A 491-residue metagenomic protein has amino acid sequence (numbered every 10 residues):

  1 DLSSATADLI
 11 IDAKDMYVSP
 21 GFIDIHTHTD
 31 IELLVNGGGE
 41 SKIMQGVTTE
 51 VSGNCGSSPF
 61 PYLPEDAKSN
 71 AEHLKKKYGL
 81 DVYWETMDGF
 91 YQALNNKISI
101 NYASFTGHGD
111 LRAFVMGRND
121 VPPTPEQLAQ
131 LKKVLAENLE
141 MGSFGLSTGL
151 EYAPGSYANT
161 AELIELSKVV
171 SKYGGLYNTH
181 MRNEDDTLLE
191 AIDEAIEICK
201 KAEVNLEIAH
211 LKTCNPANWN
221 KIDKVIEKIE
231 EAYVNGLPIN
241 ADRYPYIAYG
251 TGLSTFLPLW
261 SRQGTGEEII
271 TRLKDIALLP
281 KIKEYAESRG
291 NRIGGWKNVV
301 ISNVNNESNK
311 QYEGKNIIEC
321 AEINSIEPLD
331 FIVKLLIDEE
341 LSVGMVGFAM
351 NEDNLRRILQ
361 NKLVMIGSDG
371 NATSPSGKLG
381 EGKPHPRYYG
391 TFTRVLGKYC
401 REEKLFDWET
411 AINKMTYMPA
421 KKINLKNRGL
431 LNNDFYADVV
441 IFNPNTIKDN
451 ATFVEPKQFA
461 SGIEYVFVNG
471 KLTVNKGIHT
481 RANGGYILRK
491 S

Functional and structural regions predicted by a protein language model:
D1-G21: Histidine-rich, glycine-flanked metal-binding segment
D15, H26, G46, Y102 (+10 more regions): Divalent metal-coordination and catalytic microenvironments
Y17-S41: Di-metal (Zn2+ and/or Mg2+/Mn2+) metal-binding site signature of metallo-dependent hydrolases with the MBL/beta-CASP
G39-L80: Hydrophobic or amphipathic alpha-helical targeting/insertion segments
F90, L94, I98-V115, V121-P125 (+4 more regions): Active-site neighborhoods of metal-dependent hydrolases
E137-E194: Divalent metal-binding pocket/active-site signature
R272-D275, R357-L363, S368-D369, T373 (+2 more regions): C-terminal cap of metal-dependent C-N hydrolases
S342-A349, N354-L355, E403-I412, A420-K457: Acidic, glycine-enriched loop/beta-strand segments at the rims of small-molecule binding/catalytic pockets
